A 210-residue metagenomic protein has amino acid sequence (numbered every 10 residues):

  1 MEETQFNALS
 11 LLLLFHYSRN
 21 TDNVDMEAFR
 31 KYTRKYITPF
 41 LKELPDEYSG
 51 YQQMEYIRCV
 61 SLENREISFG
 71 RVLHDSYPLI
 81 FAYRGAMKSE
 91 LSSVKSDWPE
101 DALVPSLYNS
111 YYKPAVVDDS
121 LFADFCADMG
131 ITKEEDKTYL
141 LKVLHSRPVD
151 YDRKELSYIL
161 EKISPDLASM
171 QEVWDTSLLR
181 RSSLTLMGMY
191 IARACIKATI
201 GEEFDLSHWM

Functional and structural regions predicted by a protein language model:
M1-E27: Winged-helix-like regulatory helical subdomains adjacent to P-loop NTPase cores
E3-A8, P45-Q52: Short, well-structured alpha-helical interface segments that form or flank functional binding sites
A8-H16, Y32-T38, T138-Y139: Basic amphipathic recognition helices
R19-R30, S61-V72: Short acidic alpha-helical/loop segments enriched in Asp/Glu that coordinate divalent cations
E27-P45: Short helix-coil junctions and helix-kink-helix linkers
Y48-E66: A short, conserved structural fragment
G70-L184, I191-I196, I200-L206: Short, amphipathic alpha-helical interaction segments positioned at domain boundaries
